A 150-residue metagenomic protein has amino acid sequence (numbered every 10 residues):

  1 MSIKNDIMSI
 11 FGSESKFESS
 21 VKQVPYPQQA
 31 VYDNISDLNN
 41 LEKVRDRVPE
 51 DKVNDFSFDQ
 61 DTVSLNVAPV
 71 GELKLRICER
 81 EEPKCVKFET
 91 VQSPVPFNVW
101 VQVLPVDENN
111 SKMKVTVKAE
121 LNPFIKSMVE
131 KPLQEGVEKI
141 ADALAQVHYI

Functional and structural regions predicted by a protein language model:
M1-S57: Hydrophobic ligand-binding cavity/cleft-lining segments
S15-V21, T62, E72, C85 (+2 more regions): Intrinsic-disorder/low-complexity, polar/charged segments enriched in Ser/Thr/Lys/Arg/Asp/Glu/Gln
V21-P25, S64-N66, R76, Q102: Generic structural detector for well-ordered beta-strands
Q23, P27, S36, P69 (+3 more regions): Structured loop/turn residues at secondary-structure junctions
E42-K43, K52-P94, I150: Glycine-rich portal/gate segments that line the openings of hydrophobic small-molecule binding cavities
P49, D142-I150: Short, highly charged C-terminal tails/helix-capping segments
D51-D55, E108, L133-Q134, Y149: Juxtamembrane/interface motifs at transmembrane-helix termini
T90-D142: Beta-strand/loop substructures that line and gate deep hydrophobic ligand-binding cavities in soluble
